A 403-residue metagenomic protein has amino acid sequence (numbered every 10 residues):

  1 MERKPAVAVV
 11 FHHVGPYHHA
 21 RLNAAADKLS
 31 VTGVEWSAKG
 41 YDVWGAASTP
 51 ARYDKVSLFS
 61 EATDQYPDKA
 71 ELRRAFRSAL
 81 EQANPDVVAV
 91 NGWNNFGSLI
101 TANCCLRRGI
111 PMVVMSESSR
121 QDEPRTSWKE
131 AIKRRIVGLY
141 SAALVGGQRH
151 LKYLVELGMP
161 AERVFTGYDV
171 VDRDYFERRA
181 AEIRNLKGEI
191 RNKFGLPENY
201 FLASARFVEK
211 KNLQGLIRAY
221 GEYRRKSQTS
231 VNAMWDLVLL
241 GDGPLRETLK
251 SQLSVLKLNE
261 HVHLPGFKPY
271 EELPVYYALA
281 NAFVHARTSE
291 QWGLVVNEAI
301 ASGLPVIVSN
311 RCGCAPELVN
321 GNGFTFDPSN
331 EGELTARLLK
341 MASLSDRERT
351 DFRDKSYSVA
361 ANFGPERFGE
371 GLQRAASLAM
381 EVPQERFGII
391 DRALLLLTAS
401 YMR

Functional and structural regions predicted by a protein language model:
K4, E247-K268: Nucleotide-activated donor-binding/catalytic signature segment of Leloir-type glycosyltransferases, i.e., the conserved
F96, I110-S127, A131, L139-A142 (+1 more regions): A short, histidine- and acid-enriched strand-loop-helix "catalytic/donor-clamping" loop that lines the nucleotide-sugar
G138-E189, L196: Donor nucleotide-sugar binding/catalytic pocket of nucleotide-sugar-dependent glycosyltransferases
G195-K211, I217-Y220: Conserved donor-binding/catalytic core segment of Leloir-type glycosyltransferases
F267-K268, V275-A280: Short alpha-helical donor nucleotide-sugar binding micro-motif in glycosyltransferases
T288: Aromatic "clamp/platform" in nucleotide-sugar-dependent glycosyltransferases that forms part of the donor/acceptor
P305-S309: Short hydrophobic beta-strand element within catalytic cores of glycosyltransferases and related nucleotide-activated
N320-E331, K340-D346: Conserved acidic donor-binding segment of nucleotide-sugar-dependent glycosyltransferases
